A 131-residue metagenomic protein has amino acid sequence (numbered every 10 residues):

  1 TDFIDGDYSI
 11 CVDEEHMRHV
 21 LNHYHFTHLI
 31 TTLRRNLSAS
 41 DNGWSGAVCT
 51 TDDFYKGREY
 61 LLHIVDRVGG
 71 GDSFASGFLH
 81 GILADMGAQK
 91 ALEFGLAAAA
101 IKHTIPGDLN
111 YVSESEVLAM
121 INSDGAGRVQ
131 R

Functional and structural regions predicted by a protein language model:
D2-R131: Conserved phosphate-binding/catalytic region of the ribokinase-like
